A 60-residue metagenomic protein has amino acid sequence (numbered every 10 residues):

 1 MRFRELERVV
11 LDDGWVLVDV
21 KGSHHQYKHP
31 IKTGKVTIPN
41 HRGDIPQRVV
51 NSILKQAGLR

Functional and structural regions predicted by a protein language model:
M1-R2, R60: Absolute protein N-terminus
E7, D12-V16, K28-R60: C-terminal structural segments of small proteins and small subunits
G22: Cytochrome P450 catalytic-core helices
